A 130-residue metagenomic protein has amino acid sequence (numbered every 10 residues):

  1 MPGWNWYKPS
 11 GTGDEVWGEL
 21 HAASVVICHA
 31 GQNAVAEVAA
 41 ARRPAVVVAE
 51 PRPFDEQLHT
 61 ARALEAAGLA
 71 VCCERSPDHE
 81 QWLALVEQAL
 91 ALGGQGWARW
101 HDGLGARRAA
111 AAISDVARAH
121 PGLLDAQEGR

Functional and structural regions predicted by a protein language model:
M1-R130: Nucleotide-activated sugar donor-binding and catalytic core shared by glycosyltransferases and related lipid-linked
